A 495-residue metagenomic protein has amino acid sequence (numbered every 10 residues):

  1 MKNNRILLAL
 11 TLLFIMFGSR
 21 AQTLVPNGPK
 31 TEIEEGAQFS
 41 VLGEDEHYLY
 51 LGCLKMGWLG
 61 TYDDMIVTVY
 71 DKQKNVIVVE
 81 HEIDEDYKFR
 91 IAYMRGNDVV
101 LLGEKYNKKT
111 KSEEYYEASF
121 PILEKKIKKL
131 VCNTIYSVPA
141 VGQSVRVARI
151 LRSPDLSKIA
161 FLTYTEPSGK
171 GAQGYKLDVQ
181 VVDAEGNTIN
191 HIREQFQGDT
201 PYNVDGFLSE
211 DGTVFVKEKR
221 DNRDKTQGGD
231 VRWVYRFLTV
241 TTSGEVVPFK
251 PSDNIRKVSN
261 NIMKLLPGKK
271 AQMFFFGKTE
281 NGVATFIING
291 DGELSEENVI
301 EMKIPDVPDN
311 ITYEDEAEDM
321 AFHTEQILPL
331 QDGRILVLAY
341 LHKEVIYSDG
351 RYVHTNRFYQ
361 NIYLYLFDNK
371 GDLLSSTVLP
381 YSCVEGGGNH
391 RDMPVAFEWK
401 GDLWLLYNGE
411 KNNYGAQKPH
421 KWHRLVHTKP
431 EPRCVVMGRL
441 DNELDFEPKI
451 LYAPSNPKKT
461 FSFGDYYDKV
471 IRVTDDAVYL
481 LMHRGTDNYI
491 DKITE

Functional and structural regions predicted by a protein language model:
M1-P26: Bacterial Sec-dependent N-terminal signal peptides
Q22-E495: Secretory-pathway ectodomains
